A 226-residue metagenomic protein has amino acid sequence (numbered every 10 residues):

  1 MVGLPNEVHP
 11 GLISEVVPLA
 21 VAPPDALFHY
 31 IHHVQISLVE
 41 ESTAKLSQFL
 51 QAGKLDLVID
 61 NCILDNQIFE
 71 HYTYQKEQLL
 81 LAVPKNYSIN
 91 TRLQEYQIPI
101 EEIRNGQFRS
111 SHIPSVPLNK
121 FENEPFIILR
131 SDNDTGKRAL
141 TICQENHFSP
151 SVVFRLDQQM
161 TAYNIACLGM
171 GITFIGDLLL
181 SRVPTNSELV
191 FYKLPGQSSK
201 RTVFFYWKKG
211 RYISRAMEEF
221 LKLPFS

Functional and structural regions predicted by a protein language model:
M1-F49, S214-M217: N-terminal winged-helix
E7-I13, V58, I127, T173 (+1 more regions): Short, well-ordered beta-strand segments
L19, I89-T91, Y96-N146, I213-R215 (+1 more regions): Secondary-structure junction motif
P23-A26, A44-I100, M170, V190-Y192: Short beta-strand-centered segments that line the small-molecule binding cleft or hinge of alpha/beta clamshell
S42, L46, Q51, N61 (+1 more regions): Hydrophobic hinge/microswitch elements
E70-T73, L118-N119, Q144, S181 (+1 more regions): Short secondary-structure boundary/capping segments
D177-L179, E188-S226: A late-sequence structural motif
